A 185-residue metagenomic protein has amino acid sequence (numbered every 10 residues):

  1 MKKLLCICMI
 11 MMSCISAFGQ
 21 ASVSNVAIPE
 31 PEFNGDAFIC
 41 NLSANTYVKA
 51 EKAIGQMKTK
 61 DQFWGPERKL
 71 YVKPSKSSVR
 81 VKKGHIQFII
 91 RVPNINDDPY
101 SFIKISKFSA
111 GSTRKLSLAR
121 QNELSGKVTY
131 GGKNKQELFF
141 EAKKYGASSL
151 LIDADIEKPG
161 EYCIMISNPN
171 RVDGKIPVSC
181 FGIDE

Functional and structural regions predicted by a protein language model:
M1-L4, G19-Q20: Positively charged n-region of N-terminal signal peptides that target proteins for export
L4-S13: Sec-dependent N-terminal signal peptides
Q20-G126, N168-E185: Primarily secretory-pathway and cell-envelope proteins
A119-A147: Extended, solvent-exposed segments with strong compositional bias
S149-D155: Exposed aromatic-hydrophobic patches
D155-M165: A glycine-anchored, Pro-Gly-centered beta-turn/N-cap motif
